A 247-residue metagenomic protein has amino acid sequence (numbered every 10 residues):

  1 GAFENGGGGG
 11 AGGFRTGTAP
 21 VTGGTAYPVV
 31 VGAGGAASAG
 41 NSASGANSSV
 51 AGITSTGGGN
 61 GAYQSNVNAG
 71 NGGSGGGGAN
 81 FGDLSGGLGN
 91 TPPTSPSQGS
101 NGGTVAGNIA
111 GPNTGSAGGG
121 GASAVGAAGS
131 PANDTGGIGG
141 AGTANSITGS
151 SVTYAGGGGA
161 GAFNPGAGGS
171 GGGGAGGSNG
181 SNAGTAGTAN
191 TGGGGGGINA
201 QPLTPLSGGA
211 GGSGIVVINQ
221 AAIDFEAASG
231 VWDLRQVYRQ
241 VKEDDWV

Functional and structural regions predicted by a protein language model:
G1-A228, L234: Low-complexity, glycine/proline-biased repetitive segments and flexible coils/loops
F225-V247: Viral virion structural and adsorption modules
